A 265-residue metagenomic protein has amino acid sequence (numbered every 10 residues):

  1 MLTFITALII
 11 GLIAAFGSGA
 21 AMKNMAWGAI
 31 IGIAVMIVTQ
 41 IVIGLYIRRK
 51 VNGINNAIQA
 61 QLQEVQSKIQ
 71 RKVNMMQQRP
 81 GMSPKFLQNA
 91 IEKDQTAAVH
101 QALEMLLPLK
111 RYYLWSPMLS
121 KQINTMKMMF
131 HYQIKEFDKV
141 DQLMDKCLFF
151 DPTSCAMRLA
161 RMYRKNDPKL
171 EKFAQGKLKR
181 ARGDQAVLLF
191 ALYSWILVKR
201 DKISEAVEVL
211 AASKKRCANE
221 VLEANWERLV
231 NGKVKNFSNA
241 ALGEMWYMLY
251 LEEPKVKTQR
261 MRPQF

Functional and structural regions predicted by a protein language model:
M1-A57, K255-F265: Helical anchoring/docking segments at protein termini
M25-N124: N-terminal topogenic membrane-targeting module
R49, K68, K72, S116 (+7 more regions): Alpha-solenoid repeat scaffolds
L62, Y132, M162-R164, V198 (+1 more regions): Specific register positions within alpha-helical solenoid repeats of the TPR/Sel1-like families, i.e., one
D94-Q95, W115-A191: Alpha-helical adaptor scaffolds
V99-K110, F137-K146, P168-R182, I203-S213 (+1 more regions): Alpha-helical repeat scaffolds
R180-F265: Long, non-transmembrane cytosolic or organellar matrix-exposed soluble domains/tails of integral membrane proteins
